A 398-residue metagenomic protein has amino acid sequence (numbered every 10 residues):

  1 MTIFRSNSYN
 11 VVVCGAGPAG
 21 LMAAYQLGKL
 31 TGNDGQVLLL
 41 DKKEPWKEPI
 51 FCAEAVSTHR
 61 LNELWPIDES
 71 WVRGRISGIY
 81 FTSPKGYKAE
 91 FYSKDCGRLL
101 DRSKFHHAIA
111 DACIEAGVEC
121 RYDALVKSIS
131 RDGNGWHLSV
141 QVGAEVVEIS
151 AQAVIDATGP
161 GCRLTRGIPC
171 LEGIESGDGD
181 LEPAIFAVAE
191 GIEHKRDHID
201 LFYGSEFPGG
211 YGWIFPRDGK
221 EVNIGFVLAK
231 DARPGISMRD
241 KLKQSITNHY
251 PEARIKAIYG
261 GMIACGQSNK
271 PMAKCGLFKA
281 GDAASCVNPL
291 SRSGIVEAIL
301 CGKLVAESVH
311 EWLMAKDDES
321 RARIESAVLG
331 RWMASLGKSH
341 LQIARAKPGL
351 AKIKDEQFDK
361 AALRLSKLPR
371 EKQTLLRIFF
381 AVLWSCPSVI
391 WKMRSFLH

Functional and structural regions predicted by a protein language model:
T2-A19, L38: Beta1/beta-strand and adjacent pyrophosphate-binding region of the FAD-binding site in flavoprotein oxidoreductases
V12, G28-I50: Glycine-rich FAD pyrophosphate-binding loop
A16, Q26-K29, A112-A253, A264 (+2 more regions): Predominantly flavin-linked oxidoreductase catalytic cores and closely associated redox partners
A19, P45, G161: Conserved Rossmann-like nucleotide-cofactor binding loop
K42-Y80: N-terminal FAD cofactor-binding segment of flavoenzymes
I50-E54, L99, Y211, A284-V296: Glycine-rich phosphate/pyrophosphate-binding beta-alpha loops
Q267-H340: Conserved mid-domain beta->alpha element of the FAD-binding
H310-H398: C-terminal helical "tail/cap" subdomain of flavin- and related membrane-associated enzymes
